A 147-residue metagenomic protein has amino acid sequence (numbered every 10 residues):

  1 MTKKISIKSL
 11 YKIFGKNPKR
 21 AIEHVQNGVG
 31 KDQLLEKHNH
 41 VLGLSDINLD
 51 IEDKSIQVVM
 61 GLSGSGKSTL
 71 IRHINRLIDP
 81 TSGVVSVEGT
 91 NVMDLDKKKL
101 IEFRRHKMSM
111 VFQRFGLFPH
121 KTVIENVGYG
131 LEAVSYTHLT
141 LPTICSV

Functional and structural regions predicted by a protein language model:
I5, L42-L44, F103: Conserved structural motif at the start of ABC-family nucleotide-binding domains
L34-H38, V92-S109, A133: ABC ATPase NBD coupling module
G61-S65: Walker A (P-loop) phosphate-binding loop of ABC-type ATPase nucleotide-binding domains
I71, I124-E132: Short helical segment in ABC ATPase nucleotide-binding domains corresponding to the A-loop/adjacent helical element
N75: Helix-to-loop junction immediately C-terminal to a conserved catalytic motif
G83-N91: Conserved ABC transporter NBD signature motif
Q113, L117, T122-I124: Beta-to-alpha transition at the N-cap of a short helix in the ABC ATPase nucleotide-binding domain, specifically
H138-V147: Single conserved hydrophobic/aromatic residue that forms the stacking wall/gate of nucleotide- or nucleobase-binding
